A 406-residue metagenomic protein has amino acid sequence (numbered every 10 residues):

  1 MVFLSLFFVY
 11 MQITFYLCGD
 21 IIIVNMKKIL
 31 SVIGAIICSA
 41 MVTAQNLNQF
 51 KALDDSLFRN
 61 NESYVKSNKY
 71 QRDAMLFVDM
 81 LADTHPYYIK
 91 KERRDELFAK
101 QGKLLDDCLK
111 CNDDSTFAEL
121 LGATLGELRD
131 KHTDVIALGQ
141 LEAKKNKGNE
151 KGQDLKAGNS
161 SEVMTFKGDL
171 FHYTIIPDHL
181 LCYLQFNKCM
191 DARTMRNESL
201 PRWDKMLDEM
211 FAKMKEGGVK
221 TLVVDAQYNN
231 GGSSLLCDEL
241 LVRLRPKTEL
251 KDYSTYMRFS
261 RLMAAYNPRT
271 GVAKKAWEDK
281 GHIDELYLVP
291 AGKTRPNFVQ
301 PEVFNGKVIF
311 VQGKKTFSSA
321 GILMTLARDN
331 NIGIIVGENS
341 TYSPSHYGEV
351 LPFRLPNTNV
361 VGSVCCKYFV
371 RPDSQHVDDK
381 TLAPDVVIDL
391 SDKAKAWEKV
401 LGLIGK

Functional and structural regions predicted by a protein language model:
M1-N48: Bacterial Sec-dependent N-terminal signal peptides
A44-V272, K307, N339, P344-P356 (+4 more regions): Flexible, low-complexity junctional segments that flank or bridge functional domains
K188-M190, Y228, Q312-K315, Y368: Short, flexible loop/turn elements at secondary-structure junctions
R193-S199, D279-L286: Glycine-rich phosphate-binding "P-loop"
L236-E239, R261-A276, H282-E349: Flexible, glycine-rich surface segments
L250, G281-V289, C365-A383: Extended, charge-rich low-complexity interaction segments
G313, E338, T358, C365-F369: Short, loop-centered acidic/histidine patches that primarily coordinate divalent metals
